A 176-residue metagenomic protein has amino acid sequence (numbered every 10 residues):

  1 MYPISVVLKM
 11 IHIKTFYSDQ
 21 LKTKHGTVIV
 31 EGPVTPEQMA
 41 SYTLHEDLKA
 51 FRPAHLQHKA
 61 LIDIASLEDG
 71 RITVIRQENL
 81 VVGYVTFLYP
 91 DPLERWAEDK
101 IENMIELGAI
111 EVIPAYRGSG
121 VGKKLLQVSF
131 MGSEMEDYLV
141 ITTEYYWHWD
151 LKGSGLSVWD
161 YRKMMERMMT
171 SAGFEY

Functional and structural regions predicted by a protein language model:
V7-R76: Short amphipathic alpha-helix that is part of the acyltransferase structural core
H45-L48, E111-Y116, K152-G153: Surface-exposed cleft-lining segments at the edges of enzyme active sites
F51-I105, I110: A conserved beta-strand-loop-helix scaffold within acyl/acetyltransferase catalytic domains
L61-I62, L126, E166: Short amphipathic alpha-helical segments and helix-helix/interface helices
V112, G118-G132: Conserved acetyl-CoA-binding loop-helix of GNAT-fold acetyltransferases
S133-Y161: Conserved GNAT acetyl-CoA-binding A-motif
W159, M165-Y176: Conserved acetyl-CoA-binding loop of GNAT-fold acetyltransferases
